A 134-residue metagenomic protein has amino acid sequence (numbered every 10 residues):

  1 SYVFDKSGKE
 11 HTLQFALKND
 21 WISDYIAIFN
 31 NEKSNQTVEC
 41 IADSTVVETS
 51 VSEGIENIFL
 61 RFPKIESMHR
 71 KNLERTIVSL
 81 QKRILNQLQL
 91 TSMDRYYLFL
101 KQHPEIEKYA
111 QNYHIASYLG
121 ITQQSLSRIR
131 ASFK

Functional and structural regions predicted by a protein language model:
S1-Y2, A16: A positional/architectural concept
Y2-D5, E39-I41: A generic structural motif
K6-E10: Short alpha-helix-to-loop micro-motif enriched in aromatics/charged/Gly
T12-R70: Cyclic-nucleotide recognition modules
A42, L80, I84, L88 (+1 more regions): Short coil/turn residues that cap or connect secondary-structure elements
I55-L80, I84, L88-Q89, M93 (+1 more regions): Alpha-helical bundle regulatory/interaction domains
L90-K134: Phosphate-/nucleic-acid-contacting segments
